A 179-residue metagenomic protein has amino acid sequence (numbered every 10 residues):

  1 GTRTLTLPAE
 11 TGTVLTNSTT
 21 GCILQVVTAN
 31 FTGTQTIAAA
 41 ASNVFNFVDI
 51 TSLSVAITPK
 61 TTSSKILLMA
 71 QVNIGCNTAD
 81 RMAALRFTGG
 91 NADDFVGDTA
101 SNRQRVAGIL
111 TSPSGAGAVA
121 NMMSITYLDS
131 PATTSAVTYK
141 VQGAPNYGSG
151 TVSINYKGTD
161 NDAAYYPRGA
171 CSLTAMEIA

Functional and structural regions predicted by a protein language model:
G1, A9-E10, A100-Q104: A short, sequence-level motif marking secondary-structure junctions
T4-I37: Glycine-rich, low-complexity segments
T19-G21, V44-N46, T159-D160: Short intrinsically disordered coil segments
C22, V48-I50, P59-T61: Short, surface-exposed loop/turn motifs at beta-strand boundaries within globular domains
N30, A38-A41, A56-A136, K140-A179: Terminal beta-strand-rich extracellular "head" domains that mediate receptor/glycan or other ligand binding
Q35-T51: Short, polar loop/linker segments at the starts of domains and inter-domain junctions
